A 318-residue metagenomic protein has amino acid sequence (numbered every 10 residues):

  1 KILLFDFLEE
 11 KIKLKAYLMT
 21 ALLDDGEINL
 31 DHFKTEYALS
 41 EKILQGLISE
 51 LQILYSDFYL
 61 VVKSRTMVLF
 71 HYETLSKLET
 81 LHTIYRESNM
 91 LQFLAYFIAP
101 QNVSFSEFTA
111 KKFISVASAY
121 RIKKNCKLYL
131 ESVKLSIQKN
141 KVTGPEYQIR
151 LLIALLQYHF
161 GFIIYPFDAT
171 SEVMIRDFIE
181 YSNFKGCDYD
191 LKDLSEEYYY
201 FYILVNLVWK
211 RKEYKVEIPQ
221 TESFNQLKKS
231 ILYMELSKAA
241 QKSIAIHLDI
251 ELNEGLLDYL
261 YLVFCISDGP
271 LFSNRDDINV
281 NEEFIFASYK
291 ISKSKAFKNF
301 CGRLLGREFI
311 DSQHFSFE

Functional and structural regions predicted by a protein language model:
I2-E318: A cross-family "folded-core" feature that marks the main globular domain of proteins
